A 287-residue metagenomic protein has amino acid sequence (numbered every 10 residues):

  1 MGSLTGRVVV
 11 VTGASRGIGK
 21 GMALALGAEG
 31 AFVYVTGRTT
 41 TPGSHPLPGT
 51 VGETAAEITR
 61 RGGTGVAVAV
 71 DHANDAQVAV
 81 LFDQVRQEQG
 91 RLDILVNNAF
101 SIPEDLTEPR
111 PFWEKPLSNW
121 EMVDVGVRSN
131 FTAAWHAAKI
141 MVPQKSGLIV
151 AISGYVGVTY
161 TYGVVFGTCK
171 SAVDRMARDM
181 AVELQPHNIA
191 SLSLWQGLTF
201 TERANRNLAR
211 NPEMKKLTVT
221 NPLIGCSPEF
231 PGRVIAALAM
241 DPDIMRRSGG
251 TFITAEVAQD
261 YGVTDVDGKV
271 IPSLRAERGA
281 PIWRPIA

Functional and structural regions predicted by a protein language model:
G2-Q89, S101-W113, S118: Short-chain dehydrogenase/reductase
R7, G63-T64, R91-L92, M141-Y155 (+1 more regions): Active-site loop of short-chain dehydrogenase/reductase
T12, L92-E104, G126, A151 (+1 more regions): Rossmann-fold scaffold of SDR-type NAD(P)-dependent oxidoreductases
L26, R91, D174, L184-T199 (+1 more regions): Conserved Rossmann-fold SDR core element
D93, W113-T132, S146, V150 (+1 more regions): Catalytic Tyr-X3-Lys loop
S101-D105, P111-L117, L148-P186, W195-E202 (+2 more regions): Catalytic loop of short-chain dehydrogenase/reductase
A134-W135, R178: A short, exposed helix-loop element centered on a Lys and neighboring polar residues
S193, E213-A287: C-terminal helical subdomain
